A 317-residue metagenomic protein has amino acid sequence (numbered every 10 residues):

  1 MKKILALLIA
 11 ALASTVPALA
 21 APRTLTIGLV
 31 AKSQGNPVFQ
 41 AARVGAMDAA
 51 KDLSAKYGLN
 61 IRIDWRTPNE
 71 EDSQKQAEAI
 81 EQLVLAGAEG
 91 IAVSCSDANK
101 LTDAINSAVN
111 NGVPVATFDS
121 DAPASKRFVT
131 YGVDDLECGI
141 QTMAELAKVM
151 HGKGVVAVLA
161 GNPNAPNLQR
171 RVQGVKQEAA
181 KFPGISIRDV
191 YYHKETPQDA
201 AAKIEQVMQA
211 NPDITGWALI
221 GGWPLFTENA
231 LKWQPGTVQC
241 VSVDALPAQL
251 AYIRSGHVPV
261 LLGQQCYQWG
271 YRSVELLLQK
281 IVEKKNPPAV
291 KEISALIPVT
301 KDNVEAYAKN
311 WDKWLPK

Functional and structural regions predicted by a protein language model:
A6-T15: Bacterial N-terminal signal peptides
V16-A20: Sec/Tat signal peptide C-region and signal peptidase I cleavage site
R23, N167, E178-F182, Q268-K317: Hinge/cleft segment of the Venus flytrap/periplasmic-binding protein
T26-L53, D64-A77, S94-A98, T130 (+3 more regions): Extracytoplasmic "Venus flytrap"
M47-I63, A180-I185: Signal peptide-proximal N-terminal region of secreted/periplasmic/extracellular or secretory-lumen proteins
Q76, Y131-V156, R170, Q198-A201 (+2 more regions): Hydrophobic alpha-helical segments within soluble ligand-binding/sensing domains
E81, L85, G90-V109, V175 (+2 more regions): Hydrophobic alpha-helical
G90, A98-E137, K148, V155 (+2 more regions): Flexible loop/hinge segments that line or gate small-molecule binding clefts
